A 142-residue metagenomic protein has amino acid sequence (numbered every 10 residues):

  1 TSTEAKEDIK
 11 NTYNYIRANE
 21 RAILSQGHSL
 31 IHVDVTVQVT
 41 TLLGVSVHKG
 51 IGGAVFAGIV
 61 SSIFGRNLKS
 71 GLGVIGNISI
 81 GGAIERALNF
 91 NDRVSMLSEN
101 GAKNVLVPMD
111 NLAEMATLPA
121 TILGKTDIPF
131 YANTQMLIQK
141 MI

Functional and structural regions predicted by a protein language model:
T1-I142: Peripheral, non-AAA+ core regions of ATP-driven protein-machinery
